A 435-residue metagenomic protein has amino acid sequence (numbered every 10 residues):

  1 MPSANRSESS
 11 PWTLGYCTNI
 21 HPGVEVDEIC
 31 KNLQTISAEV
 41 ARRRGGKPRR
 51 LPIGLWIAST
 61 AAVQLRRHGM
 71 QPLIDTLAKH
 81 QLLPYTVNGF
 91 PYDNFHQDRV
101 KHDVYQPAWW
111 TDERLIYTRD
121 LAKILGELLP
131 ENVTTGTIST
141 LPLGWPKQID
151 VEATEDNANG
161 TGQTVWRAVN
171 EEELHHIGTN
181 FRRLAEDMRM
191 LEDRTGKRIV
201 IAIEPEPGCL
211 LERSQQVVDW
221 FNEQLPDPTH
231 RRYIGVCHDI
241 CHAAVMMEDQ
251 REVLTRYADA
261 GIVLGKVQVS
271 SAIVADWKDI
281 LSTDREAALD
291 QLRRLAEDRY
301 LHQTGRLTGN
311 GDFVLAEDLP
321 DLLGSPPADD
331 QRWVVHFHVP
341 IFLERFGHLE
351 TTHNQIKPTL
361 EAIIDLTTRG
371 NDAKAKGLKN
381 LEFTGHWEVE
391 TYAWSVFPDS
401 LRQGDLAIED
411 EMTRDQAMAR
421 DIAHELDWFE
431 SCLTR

Functional and structural regions predicted by a protein language model:
P2-D27: Boundary/entry segment of secreted carbohydrate-active catalytic domains
P2-S3, P84, D98-G235, K374: Active-site acidic/histidine proton-transfer and metal-coordination neighborhood in alpha/beta enzyme cores
A4-S9, L33-P52, L65-F90, L125-V133 (+5 more regions): Acidic (Asp/Glu)-rich catalytic clusters
W12-T18, R49-L55, P84-N88, T134-T140 (+5 more regions): Hydrophobic faces of well-ordered beta-strands that scaffold small-molecule active sites in alpha/beta enzyme cores
C17-H21, W56-T60, G89-Y92, L141-L143 (+5 more regions): Active-site beta-loop-alpha junctions enriched in small/polar residues
I29-S37, R66-L73, E171-D187, V218 (+3 more regions): Well-ordered, non-membrane alpha-helical segments in soluble/globular domains
M188-G324, D330, V339: Acidic/histidine-rich catalytic cores of soluble enzymes
G309-G370, G377-T434: Flexible, acidic glycine-rich loops studded with aromatic residues
